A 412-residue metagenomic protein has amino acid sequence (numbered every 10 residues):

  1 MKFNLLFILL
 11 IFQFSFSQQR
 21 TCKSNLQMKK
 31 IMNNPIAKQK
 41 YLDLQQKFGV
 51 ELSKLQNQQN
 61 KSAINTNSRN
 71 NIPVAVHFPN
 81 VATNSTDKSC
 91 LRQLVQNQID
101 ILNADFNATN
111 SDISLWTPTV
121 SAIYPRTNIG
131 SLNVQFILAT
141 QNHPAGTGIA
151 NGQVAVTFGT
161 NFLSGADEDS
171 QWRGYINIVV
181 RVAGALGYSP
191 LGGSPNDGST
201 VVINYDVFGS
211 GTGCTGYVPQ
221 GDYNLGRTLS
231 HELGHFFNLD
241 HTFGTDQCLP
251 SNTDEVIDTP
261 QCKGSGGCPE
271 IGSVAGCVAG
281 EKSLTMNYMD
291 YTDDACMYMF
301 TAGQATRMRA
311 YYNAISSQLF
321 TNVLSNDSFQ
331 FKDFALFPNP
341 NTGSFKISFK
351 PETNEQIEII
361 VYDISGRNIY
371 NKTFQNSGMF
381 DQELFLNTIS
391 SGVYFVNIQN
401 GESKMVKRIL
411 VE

Functional and structural regions predicted by a protein language model:
K2-I8, S391: Sec-dependent signal peptide recognition, specifically the positively charged N-region followed immediately by
I8-S17: Hydrophobic h-region of N-terminal signal peptides that target proteins for export in Gram-negative bacteria
Q18-R69, F106: N-terminal zymogen propeptides
L55-F106, R181: Fold-level signature of zinc-dependent metallopeptidase catalytic domains
L91, V95-Q98, L225-L229, T301-R307 (+1 more regions): Stable alpha-helical elements in mature extracytoplasmic
N97-P269: Metzincin-family zinc-dependent endopeptidase catalytic domain
C248-D327: Replace "(M1/M4/M9/M12/WLM)" with "(e.g., M1/M4/M8/M9/M12/M26/WLM)" and add "not limited to" to clarify scope
F329-F337, N341-E412: C-terminal outer-membrane/trafficking sorting elements
